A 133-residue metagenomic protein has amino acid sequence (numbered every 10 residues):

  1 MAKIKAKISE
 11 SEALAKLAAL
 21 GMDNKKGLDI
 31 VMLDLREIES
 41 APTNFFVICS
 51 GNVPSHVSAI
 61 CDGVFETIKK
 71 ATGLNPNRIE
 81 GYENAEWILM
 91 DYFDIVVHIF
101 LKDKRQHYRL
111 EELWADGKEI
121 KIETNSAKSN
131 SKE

Functional and structural regions predicted by a protein language model:
M1-I38, P54-A59, T72-L74, E80-Y82 (+3 more regions): Long, contiguous binding/interaction regions
P42-F46: Short beta-strand segments
I48-S50: Short hydrophobic/aromatic beta-strand micro-patches that form the beta-sheet surface supporting nucleotide- or nucleic
I60-F65: Short amphipathic alpha-helices in soluble, non-transmembrane regions that often serve as interface/regulatory elements
K69: Post-Walker A helix-loop "phosphate-sensing" segment adjacent to the P-loop in P-loop NTPases
